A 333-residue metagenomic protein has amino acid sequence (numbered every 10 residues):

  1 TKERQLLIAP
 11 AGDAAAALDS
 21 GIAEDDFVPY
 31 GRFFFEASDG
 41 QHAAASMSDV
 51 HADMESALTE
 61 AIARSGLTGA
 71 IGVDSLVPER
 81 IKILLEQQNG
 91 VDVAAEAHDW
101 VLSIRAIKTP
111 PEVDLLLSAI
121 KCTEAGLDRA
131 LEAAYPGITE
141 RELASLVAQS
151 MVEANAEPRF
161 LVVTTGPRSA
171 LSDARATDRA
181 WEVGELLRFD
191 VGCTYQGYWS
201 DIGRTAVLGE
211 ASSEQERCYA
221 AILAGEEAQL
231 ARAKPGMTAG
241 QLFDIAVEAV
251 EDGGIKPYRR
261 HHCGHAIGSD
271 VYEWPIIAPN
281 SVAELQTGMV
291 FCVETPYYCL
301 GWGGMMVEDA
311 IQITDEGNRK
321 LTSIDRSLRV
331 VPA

Functional and structural regions predicted by a protein language model:
T1-A333: Active-site neighborhoods and metal-handling regions in enzymes and metal-associated proteins
